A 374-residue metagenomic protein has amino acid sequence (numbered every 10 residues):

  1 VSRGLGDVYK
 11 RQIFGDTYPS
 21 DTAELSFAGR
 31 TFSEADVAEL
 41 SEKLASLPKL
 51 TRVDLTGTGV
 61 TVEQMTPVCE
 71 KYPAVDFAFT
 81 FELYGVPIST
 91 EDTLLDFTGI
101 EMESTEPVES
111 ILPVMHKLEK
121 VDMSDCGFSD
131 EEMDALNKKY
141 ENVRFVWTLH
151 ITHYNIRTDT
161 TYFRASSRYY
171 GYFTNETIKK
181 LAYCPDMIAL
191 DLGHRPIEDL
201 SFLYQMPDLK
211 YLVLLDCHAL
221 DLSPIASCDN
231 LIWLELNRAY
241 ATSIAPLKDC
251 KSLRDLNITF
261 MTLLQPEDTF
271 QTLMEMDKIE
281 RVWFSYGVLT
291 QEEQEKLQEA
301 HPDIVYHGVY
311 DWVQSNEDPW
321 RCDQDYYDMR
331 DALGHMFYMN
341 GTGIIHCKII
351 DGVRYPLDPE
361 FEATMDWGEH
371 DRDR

Functional and structural regions predicted by a protein language model:
V1-Y9: Single conserved hydrophobic/aromatic residue that forms the stacking wall/gate of nucleotide- or nucleobase-binding
K10-R11, A38, E106: Short amphipathic beta-strand starts and helix->beta connectors
I13-G15: Short beta-strand/turn micro-motifs at beta-sheet edges
S20-E34, K49-V60, Y72-V86, T90-E106 (+8 more regions): Concave beta-strand-loop units of leucine-rich repeat
L44, V68, L112, L136 (+6 more regions): Hydrophobic anchor residues at the C-terminal helix/turn of individual leucine-rich repeat
T66, D134, E198-S201, L220-S223 (+2 more regions): Conserved positions within tandem-repeat grammars
H346-D373: Short, low-complexity, Pro/Ser/Thr/Gly-rich segments in the mature regions of secreted, periplasmic
